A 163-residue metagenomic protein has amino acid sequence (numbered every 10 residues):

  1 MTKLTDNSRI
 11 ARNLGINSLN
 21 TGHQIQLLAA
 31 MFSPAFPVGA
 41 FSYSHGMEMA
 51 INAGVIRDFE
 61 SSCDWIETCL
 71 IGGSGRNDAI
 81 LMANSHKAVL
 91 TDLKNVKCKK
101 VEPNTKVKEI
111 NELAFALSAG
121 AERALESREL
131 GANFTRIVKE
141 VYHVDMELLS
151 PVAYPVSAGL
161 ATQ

Functional and structural regions predicted by a protein language model:
T2, H23-Q26, K139, H143-D145: Helix-rich catalytic cores of soluble enzyme domains
T2-H23, L90-K108: Intrinsically disordered, low-complexity terminal tails and inter-domain linkers enriched for S/T/G/P/D/E
K3, N52-V55, S61, P103-I110 (+1 more regions): Proteins with a high burden of low-complexity, intrinsically disordered sequence enriched in S/T/G/P/A and R, requiring
R12-L19, A30-F36, C69-N77, E126-A132 (+3 more regions): Short charge-dense sequence patches
H23-L90: Glycine/small-residue-rich interface belts in oligomeric ring/scaffold proteins and their assembly partners
A79-I80, N84, A88, E102-Q163: Internal, conserved structured core segments that host functional sites
